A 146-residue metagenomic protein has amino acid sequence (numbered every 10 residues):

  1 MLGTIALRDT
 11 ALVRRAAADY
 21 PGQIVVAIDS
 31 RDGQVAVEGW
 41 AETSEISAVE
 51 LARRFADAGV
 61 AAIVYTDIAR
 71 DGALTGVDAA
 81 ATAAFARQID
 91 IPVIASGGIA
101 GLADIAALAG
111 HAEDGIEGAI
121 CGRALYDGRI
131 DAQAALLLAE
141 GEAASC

Functional and structural regions predicted by a protein language model:
M1-D71: Conserved anion-binding
M1-G3, Q23-V25, G115-I120, E142-A143: Short hydrophobic/aromatic-enriched beta-strand-loop microsegments
I5-A6, I28-S30, G76, I91-A103 (+1 more regions): Glycine-rich beta-to-alpha transition loops that act as phosphate-gripper elements at the mouths of alpha/beta enzyme
D9-R14, A80-E117, I130, A134-A135: Catalytic cores of alpha/beta
V26, I63, F85, L108 (+1 more regions): Conserved, mostly hydrophobic/aromatic
R53-A61, H111-I120: Structural recognition of alpha->loop->beta junctions
L74-T75, L108: RNA substrate-recognition surfaces in RNA-acting enzymes
L138-C146: SAM-dependent methyltransferases
